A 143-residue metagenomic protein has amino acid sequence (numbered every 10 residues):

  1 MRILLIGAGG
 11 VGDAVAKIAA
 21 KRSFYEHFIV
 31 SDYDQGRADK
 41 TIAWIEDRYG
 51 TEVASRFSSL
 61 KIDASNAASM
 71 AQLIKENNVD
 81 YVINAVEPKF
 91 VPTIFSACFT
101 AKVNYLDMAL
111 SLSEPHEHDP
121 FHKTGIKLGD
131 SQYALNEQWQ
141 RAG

Functional and structural regions predicted by a protein language model:
I3-G9: Conserved N-terminal Rossmann-fold NAD(P)-binding element of oxidoreductases
G12-V15: N-terminal Rossmann-fold NAD(P) dinucleotide-binding loop
E26-I29: Short beta-strand element of Class I
Y33-R37: Helix N-cap at the beta1-alpha1 junction of Rossmann-like dinucleotide-binding domains, i.e., the first residues
R48-N66: Rossmann-fold cofactor-recognition segment
K61-N78, V86, F90: Conserved Rossmann-fold cofactor-binding substructure of NAD(P)-dependent oxidoreductases
I74, D80-I83, C98, Y105-L106: N-terminal Rossmann-like NAD(P) cofactor-binding module of classical short-chain dehydrogenase/reductase
P88-G143: Glycine-/Pro-rich loop/turn segments that contact NAD(P) or position catalytic residues in Rossmann-like domains
